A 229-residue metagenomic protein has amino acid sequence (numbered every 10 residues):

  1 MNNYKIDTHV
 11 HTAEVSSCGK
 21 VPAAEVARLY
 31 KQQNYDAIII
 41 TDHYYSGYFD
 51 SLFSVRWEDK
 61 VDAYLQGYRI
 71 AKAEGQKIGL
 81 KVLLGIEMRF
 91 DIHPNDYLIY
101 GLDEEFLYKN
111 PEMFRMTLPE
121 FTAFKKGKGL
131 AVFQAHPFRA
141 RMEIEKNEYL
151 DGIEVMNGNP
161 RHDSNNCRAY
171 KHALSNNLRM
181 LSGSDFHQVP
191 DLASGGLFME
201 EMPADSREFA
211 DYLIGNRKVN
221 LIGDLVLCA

Functional and structural regions predicted by a protein language model:
M1-L84, R89-D91, V189-P190: An N-terminally biased module of ancient metal coordination in phosphate/nucleic-acid-related enzymes
M1-T8, T12, S16, A23-R28 (+2 more regions): Charged catalytic cores and adjacent phosphate/nucleic-acid-binding surfaces used for phosphate/nucleic-acid chemistry
K5, K31, K72-Q76, T117-F133 (+1 more regions): Surface-exposed amphipathic alpha-helices with a cationic face
K20, V132-P137: Short gly/ser/thr-rich secondary-structure transition/capping motifs
I38-I40, F133-Q134, E154: Conserved beta-strand positions in the central sheet of alpha/beta enzyme cores
R56-E58, E105-P111, M156: Glycine-rich tight-turn/loop motif centered on a GG-T
N95-K128: Binuclear metal-dependent hydrolase catalytic cores centered on His/Asp/Glu-rich metal-binding motifs
